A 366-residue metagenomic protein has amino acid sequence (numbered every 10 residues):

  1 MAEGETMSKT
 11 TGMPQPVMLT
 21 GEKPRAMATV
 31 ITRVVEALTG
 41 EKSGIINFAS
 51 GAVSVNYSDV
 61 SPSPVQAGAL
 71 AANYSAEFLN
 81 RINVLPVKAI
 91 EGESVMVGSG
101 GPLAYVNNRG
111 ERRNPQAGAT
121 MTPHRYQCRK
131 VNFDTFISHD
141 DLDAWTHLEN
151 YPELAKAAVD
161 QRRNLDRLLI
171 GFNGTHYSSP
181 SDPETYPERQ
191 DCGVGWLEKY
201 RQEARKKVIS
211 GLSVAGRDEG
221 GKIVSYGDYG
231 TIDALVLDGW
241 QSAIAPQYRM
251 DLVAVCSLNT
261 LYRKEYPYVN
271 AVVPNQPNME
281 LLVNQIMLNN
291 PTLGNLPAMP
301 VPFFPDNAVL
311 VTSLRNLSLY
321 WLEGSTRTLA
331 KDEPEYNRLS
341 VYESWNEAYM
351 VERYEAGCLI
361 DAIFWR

Functional and structural regions predicted by a protein language model:
A2-F48, S54-A67, D191-R217, I223-Y226 (+4 more regions): Sequence/fold signature of self-assembling virion shell proteins
A52-F136, K156-A157, R189, G193: Assembly/oligomerization interface modules of large self-assembling protein complexes
G92-E93, G98, S179-P187, W365: Short amphipathic alpha-helical patches
N132, H139-L235: Alpha-helical scaffold segments that mediate packing/assembly in large oligomeric complexes
I170, A254, E265-P267: Transmembrane alpha-helix/helix-exit interface in multi-pass inner-membrane proteins
L237-Y248: Short, basic/hydrophobic alpha-helical segments
Y248-A254: Oxyanion-binding "anion nests"
